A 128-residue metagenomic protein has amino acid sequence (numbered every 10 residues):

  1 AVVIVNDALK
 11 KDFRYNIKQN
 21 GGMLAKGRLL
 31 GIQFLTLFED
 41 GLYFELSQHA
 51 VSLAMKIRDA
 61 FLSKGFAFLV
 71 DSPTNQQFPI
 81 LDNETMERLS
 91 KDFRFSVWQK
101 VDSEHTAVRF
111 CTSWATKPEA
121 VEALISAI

Functional and structural regions predicted by a protein language model:
A1-Q76: Active-site C-terminal subdomain of aminotransferase-like
M55-I128: Conserved C-terminal alpha-helix-loop-beta "cap" of PLP-dependent enzymes that closes/shapes the active-site mouth
